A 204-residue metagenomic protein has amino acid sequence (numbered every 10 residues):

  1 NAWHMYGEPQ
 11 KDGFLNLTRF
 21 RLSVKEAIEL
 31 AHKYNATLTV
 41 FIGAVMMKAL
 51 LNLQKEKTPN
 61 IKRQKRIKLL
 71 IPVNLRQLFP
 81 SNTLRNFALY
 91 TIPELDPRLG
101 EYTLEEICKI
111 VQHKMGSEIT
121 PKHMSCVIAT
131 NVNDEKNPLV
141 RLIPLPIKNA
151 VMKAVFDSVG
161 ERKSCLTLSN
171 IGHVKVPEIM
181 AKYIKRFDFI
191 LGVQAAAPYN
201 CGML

Functional and structural regions predicted by a protein language model:
N1-A36: Flexible, P/S/T/G-rich "lid" or insertion loops adjacent to the active sites of thioester-utilizing
L17-L22, E26-I28, L51-L204: Acyl-thioester-dependent acyl-group transfer interface
L38-M47: Short amphipathic alpha-helical segments
